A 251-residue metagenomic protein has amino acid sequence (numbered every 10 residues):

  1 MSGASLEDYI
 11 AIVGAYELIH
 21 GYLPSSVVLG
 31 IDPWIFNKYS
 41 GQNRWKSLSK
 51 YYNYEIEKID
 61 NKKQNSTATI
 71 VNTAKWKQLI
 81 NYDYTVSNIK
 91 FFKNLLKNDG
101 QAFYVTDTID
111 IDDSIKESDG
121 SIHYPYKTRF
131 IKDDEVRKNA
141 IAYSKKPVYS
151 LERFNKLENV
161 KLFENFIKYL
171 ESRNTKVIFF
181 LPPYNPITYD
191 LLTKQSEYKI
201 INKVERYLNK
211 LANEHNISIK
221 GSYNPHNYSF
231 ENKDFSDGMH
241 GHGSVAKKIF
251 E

Functional and structural regions predicted by a protein language model:
M1-T69: Membrane-embedded segments
I10-V13, K156-E164, E197-L208: Well-ordered, non-membrane alpha-helical segments in soluble/globular domains
Y22-S26, E171-I178, E214-S218: Loop/turn elements at helix/coil->beta-strand transitions in domains of secreted/extracellular proteins
L29-W34, F180-N185, S222-P225: Short loop/turn segments at strand-loop or loop-helix junctions that form parts of catalytic or ligand-binding pockets
I35-Y39, P186-D190, Y228-F230: Short catalytic/ligand-binding loop motif for oxyanion handling, primarily in non-cytosolic enzymes, centered on
K46-R173: Secreted/periplasmic serine-hydrolase-like ester/acetyl group-modifying domain
Y169-Q195: Active-site segments of SGNH/GDSL-like serine hydrolases that catalyze O-acetyl group transfer/hydrolysis on lipids
E197-K199, V204-E251: C-terminal regions of proteins
